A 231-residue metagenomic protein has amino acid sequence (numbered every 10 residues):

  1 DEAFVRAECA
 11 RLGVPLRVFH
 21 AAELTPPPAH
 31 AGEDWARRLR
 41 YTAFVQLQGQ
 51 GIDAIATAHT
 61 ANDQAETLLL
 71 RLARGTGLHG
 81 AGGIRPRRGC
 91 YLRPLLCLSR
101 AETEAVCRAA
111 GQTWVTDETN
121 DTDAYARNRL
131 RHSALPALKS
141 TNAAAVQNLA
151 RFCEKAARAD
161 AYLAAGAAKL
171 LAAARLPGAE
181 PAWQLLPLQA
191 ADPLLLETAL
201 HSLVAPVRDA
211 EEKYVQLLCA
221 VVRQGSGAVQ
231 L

Functional and structural regions predicted by a protein language model:
D1-P136: Core alpha/beta nucleotide-donor-binding catalytic domains of modification enzymes
A21-T25, L39, R87-R88, A150-L231: AMP-forming adenylation/ATP pyrophosphatase catalytic core
L47, G51, T141, P206-V207: Alpha-helical structural context
D63-T67, N128, H132, V146-A150 (+1 more regions): Non-catalytic, well-ordered alpha-helical scaffold segments
R74, L78, K139-A143, A161 (+2 more regions): Alpha-helix boundary/capping and short turn/kink residues
L92-A179, W183, P187: Contiguous mid-protein beta-loop-alpha structural module that forms a pocket-lining wall or clamp of enzyme active
